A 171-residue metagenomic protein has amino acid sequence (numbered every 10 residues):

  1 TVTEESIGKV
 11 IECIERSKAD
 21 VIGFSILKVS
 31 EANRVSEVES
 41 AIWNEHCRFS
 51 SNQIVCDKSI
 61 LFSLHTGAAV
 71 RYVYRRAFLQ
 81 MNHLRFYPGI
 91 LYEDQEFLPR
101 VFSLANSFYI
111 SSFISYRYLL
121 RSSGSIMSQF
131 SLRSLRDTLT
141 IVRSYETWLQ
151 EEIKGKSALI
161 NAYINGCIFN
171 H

Functional and structural regions predicted by a protein language model:
T1-S111, Y116-L132, K154: Donor-binding/catalytic cores of nucleotide-activated saccharide and glycerol-phosphate transferases/polymerases
L119-H171: C-terminal subregions of glycosyltransferases and related glycan-biosynthesis enzymes
